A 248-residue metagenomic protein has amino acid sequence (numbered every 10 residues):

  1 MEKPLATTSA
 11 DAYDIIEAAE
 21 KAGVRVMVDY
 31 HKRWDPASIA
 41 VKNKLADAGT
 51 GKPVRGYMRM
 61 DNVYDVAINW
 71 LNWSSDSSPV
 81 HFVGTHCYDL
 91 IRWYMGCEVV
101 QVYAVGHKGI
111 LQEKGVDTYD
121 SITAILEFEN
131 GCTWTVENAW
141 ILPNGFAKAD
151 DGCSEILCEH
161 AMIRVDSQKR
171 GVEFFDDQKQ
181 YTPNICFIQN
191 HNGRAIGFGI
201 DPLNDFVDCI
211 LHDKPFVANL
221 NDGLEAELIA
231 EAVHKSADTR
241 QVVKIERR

Functional and structural regions predicted by a protein language model:
M1-E2, V26-V28, Y57, V136 (+1 more regions): Hydrophobic residues in well-ordered beta-strands that form the structural core
M1-R33: Beta-strand-loop-alpha-helix segment that lines the small-molecule cofactor/substrate pocket of alpha/beta enzymes
D11-I16, K21-V24, E129, F206-R248: C-terminal helix-rich "cap/oligomerization" subdomain common to oxidoreductases
D14, A40-N43, L90, S121-T123 (+3 more regions): Alpha-helical elements of Rossmann-like donor-binding domains used by nucleotide-donor carbohydrate transfer enzymes
M27, K32-V116, R240: Predominantly a Rossmann-like dinucleotide-binding segment in NAD(P)-dependent oxidoreductases
N69-D76, Q180-Q189: Short glycine/proline- and charge-enriched loop/turn segments that cap or connect secondary-structure elements
F82, Y88-G171, I200-F216: Contiguous beta-strand/loop segments that form the cofactor/metal-binding neighborhood of enzyme cores
H191-L203: Active-site loop of classical SDR/Rossmann-like NAD(P)-dependent oxidoreductases, centered on the catalytic Tyr-X3-Lys
